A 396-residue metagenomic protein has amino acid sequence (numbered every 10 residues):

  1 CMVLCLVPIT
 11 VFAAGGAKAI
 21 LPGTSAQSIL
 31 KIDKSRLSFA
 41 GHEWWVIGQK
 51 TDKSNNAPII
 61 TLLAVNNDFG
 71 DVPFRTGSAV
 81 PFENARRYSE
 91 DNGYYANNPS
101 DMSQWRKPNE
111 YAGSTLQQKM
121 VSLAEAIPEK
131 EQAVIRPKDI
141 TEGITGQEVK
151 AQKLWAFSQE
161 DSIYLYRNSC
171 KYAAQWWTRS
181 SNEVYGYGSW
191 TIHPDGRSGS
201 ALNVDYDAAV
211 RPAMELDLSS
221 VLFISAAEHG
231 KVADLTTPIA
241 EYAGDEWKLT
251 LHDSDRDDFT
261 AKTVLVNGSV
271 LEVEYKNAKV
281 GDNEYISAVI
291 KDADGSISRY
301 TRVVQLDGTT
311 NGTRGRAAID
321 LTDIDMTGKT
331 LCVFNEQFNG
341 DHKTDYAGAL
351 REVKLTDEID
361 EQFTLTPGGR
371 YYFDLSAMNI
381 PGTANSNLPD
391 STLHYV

Functional and structural regions predicted by a protein language model:
C1-F12: Sec-dependent N-terminal signal peptides of Gram-positive bacterial secreted proteins and lipoproteins
G15-V396: Collagenous Gly-X-Y triple-helix signature in extracellular proteins
